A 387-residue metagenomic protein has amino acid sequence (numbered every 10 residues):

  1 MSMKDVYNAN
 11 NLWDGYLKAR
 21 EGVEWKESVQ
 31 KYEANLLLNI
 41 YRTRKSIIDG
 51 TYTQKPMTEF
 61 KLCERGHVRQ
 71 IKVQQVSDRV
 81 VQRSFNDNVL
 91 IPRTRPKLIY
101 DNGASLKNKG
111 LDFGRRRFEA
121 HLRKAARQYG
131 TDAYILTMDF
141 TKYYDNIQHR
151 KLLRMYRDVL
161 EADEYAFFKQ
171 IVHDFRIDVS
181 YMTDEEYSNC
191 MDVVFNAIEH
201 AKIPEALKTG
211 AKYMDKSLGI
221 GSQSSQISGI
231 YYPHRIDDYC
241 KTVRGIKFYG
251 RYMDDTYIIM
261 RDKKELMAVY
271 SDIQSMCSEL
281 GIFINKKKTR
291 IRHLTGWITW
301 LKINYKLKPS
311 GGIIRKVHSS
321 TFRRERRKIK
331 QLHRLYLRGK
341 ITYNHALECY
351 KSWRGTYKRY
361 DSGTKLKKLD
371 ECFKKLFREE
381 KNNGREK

Functional and structural regions predicted by a protein language model:
M1-R42, N383-K387: Non-catalytic, polymerase-adjacent accessory regions of viral genome-replication enzymes
S2, N86-Q148: Active-site-proximal segment of RNA-dependent polymerases
K55-M57, G250-D254, K286-K287: Short Gly/Ser/Thr- and Asp/Glu-enriched loop/turn motifs at secondary-structure junctions
V68-I99, A211-K241: Conserved pre-motif C helix in the palm subdomain of viral-like polymerases
Q74, R79, R83, H200-D215 (+4 more regions): Right-hand nucleic-acid polymerase module
H121, A126-M253, I258-D272, R292: Conserved polymerase palm-domain catalytic core
L160, Q274-I282: A common structural junction motif
